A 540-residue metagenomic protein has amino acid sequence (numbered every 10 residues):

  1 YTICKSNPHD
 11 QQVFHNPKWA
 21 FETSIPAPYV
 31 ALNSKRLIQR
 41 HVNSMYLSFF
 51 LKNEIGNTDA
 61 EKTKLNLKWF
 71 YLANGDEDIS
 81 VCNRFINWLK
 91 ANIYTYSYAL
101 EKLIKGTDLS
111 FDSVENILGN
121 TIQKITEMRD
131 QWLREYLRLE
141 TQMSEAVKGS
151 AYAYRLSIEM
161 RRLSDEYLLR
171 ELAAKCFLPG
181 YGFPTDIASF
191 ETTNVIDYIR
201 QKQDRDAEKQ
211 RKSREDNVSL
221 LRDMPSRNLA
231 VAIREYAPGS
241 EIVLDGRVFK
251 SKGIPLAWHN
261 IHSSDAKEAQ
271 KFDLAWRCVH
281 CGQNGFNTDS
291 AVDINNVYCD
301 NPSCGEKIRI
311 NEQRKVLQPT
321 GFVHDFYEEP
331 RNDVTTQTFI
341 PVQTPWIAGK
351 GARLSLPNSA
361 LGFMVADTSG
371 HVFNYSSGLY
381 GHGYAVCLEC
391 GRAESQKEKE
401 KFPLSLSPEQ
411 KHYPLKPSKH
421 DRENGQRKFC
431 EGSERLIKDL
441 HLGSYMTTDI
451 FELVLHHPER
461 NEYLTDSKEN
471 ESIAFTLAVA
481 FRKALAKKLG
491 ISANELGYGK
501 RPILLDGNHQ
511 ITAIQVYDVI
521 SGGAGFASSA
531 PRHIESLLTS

Functional and structural regions predicted by a protein language model:
Y1-A31: Conserved segment of the helicase C-terminal RecA-like domain
K5-Q11, S34-H41, C278-N287: Low-complexity, flexible helical/coil segments
N16-A20, R214-D216, D273, Q426-R427: Short amphipathic alpha-helical segments, especially helix-boundary/capping motifs
S24-Y29, K267-A269, T539: Glycine-rich loops and low-complexity Gly/Arg-rich segments that provide flexible linkers or classic glycine-based
Y29-A31, K35-N260, N287-S540: Extended, highly charged accessory segments
W258-E268: Tryptophan-rich substrate-binding surfaces of secreted polymer-degrading and adhesive proteins
Q270-D273, D293-I294: Flanking scaffold residues of small Cys/His-coordinated metal-binding clusters
W276-G282, V297-P302: Cys/His/Pro-rich metal-binding microdomains
